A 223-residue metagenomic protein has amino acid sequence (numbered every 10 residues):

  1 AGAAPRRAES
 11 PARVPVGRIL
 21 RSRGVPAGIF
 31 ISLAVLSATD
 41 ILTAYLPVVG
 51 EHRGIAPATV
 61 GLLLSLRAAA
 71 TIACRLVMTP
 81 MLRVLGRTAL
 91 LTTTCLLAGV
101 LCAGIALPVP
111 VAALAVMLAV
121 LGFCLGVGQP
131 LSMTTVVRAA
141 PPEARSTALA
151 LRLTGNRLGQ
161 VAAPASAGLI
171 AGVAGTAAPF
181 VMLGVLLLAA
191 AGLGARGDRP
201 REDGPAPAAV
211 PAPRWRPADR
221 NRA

Functional and structural regions predicted by a protein language model:
A1-E9, A190-D198: C-terminal membrane-cytosol helix-exit motif in multi-pass small-molecule transporters
G2-I29, V210-A223: Juxtamembrane intracellular "pre-TM" segments in multi-pass secondary transporters
R21-A38, A119: Pair of pore-lining "gating" transmembrane helices in MFS-fold secondary transporters
G50-E51, M81-L82, L169-G175: Interfacial helix-cap and linker-helix signal at transmembrane-aqueous boundaries of multi-pass secondary transporters
C74-R87, A171: Helix-to-loop junctions at the C-terminal end of transmembrane segments in multipass secondary transporters
A89-G104: Structural signature of the two symmetry-related core transmembrane helices
V127-A140: Intracellular juxtamembrane helix-capping segments at the cytosolic ends of symmetry-related transmembrane helices
A144-V173: A late C-terminal transmembrane helix in Major Facilitator Superfamily
